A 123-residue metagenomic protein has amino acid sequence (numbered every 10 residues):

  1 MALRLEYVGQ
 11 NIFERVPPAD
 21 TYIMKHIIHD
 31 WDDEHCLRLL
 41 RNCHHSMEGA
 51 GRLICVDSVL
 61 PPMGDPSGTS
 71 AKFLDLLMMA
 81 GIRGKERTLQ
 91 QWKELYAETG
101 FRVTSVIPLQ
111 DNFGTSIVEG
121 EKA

Functional and structural regions predicted by a protein language model:
M1-A123: Alpha-helical subdomain
